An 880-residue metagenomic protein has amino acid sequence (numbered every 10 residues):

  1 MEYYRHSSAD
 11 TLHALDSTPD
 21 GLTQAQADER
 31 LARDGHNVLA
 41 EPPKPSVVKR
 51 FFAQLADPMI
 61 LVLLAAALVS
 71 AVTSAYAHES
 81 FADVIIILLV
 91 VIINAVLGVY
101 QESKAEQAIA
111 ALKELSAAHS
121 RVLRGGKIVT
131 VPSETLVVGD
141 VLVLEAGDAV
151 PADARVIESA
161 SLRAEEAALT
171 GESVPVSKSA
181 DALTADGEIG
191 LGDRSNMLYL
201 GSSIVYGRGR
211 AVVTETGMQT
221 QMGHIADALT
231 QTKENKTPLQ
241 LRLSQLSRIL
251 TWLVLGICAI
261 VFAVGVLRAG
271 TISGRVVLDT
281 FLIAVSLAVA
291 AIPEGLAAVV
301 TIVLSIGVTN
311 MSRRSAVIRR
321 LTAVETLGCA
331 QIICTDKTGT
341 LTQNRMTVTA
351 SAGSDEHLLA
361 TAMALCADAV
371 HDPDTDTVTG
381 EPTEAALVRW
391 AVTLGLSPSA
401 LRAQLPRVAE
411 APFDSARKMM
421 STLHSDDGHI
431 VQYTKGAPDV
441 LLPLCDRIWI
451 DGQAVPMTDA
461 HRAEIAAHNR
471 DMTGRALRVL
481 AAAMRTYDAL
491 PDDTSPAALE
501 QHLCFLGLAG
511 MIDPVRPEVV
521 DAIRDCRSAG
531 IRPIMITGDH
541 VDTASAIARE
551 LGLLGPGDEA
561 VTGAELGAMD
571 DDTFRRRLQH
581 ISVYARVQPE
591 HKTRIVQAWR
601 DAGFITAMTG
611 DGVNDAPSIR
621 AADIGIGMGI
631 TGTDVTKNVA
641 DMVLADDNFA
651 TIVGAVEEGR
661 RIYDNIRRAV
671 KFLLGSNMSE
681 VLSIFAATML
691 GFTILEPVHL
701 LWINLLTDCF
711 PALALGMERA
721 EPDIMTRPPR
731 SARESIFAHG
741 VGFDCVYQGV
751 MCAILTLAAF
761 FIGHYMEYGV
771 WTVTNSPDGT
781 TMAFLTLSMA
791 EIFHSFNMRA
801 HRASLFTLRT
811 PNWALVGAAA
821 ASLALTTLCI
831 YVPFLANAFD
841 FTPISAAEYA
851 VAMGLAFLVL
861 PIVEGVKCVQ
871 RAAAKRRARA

Functional and structural regions predicted by a protein language model:
M1-P729, E734-F737, V750, Y765 (+2 more regions): Conserved cytosolic headpiece of P-type ATPases
A82, N775-M782: Membrane-interface starts of transmembrane alpha-helices
V261, A753-F761: Transmembrane alpha-helix/helix-exit interface in multi-pass inner-membrane proteins
S679-E680, D744-T756: Core segments of transmembrane alpha-helices that mediate helix-helix packing or line hydrophobic substrate/ligand
T707, T780-S795: Generic alpha-helical transmembrane segments
F761, M766-E767, N775: Long hydrophobic segments that form regular secondary structure
M798: A C-terminal functional module that forms or caps the active site or interfaces directly with catalytic machinery
